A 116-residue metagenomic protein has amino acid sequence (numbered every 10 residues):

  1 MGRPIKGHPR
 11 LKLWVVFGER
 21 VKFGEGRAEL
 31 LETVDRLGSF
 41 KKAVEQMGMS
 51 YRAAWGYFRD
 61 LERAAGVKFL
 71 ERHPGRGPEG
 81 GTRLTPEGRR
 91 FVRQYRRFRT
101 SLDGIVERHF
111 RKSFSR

Functional and structural regions predicted by a protein language model:
I5-E19: Short, Lys/Arg-enriched N-terminal segment that forms or immediately precedes the first helix of a structured domain
V21-L31: Short alpha-helical elements of helix-turn-helix
V34-E45: Short helix-boundary/capping micro-motifs
R52-A53: Key DNA-contact positions within bacterial/archaeal DNA-binding proteins
Y57: Residues within the DNA-recognition helix of helix-turn-helix
R63-K68: Residue cluster at the C-terminal edge of the helix-turn-helix DNA-binding motif
R72-Y95: Basic, amphipathic "hinge/linker" alpha-helix immediately C-terminal to the N-terminal HTH DNA-binding motif
F91-K112: Alpha-helical linker/hinge and terminal dimerization helices associated with HTH transcriptional regulators
